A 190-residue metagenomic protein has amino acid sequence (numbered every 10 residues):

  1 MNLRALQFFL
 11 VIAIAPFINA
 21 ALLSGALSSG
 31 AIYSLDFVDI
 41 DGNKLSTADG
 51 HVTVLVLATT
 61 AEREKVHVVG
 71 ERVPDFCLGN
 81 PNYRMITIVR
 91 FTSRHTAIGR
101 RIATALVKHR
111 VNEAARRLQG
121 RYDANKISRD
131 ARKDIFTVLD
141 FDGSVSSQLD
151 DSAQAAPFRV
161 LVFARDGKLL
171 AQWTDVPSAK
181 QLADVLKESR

Functional and structural regions predicted by a protein language model:
M1-A5: N-terminal secretory signal peptides that target proteins for export/translocation
Q7-A20: Bacterial N-terminal signal peptides
N19-I32, Y122-I127: N-proximal helix/coil linker or "cap" segments that precede and/or mark the start of modular domains
S34-V52, T60: A short beta-strand-turn-helix
D49-G50, D130-D134, L139-S178: Thiol/disulfide oxidoreductase modules built on the thioredoxin-like
V54-A58, T87: Structural cue for short, hydrophobic secondary-structure segments
R63-D130: Structural microenvironment flanking redox-active thiols in thiol-disulfide oxidoreductases
P177-R190: A short, polar/charged loop-to-alpha-helix boundary motif
